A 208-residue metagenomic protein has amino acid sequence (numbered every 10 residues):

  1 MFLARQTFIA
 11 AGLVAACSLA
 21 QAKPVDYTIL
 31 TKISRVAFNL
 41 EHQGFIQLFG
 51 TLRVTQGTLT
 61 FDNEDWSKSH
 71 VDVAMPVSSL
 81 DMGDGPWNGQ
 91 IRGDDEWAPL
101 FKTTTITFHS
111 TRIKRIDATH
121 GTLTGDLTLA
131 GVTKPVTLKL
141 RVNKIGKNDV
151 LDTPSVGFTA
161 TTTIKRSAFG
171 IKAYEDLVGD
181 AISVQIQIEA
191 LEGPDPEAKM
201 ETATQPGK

Functional and structural regions predicted by a protein language model:
M1-I9: Bacterial N-terminal signal peptides that target proteins for export
A11-Q21: Hydrophobic h-region of N-terminal signal peptides that target proteins for export in Gram-negative bacteria
Q21-K208: Low-complexity, acidic/polar, glycine-enriched regions of mature
